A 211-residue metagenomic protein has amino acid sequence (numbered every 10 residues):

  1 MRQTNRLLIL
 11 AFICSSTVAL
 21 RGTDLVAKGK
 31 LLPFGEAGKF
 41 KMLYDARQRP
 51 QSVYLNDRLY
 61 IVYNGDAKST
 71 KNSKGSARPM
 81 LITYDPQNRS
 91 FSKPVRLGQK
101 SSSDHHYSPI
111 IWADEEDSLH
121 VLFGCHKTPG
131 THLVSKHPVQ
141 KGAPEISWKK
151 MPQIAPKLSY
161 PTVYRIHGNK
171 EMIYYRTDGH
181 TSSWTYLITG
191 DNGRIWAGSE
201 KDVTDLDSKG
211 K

Functional and structural regions predicted by a protein language model:
M1-L8: Bacterial N-terminal signal peptides that target proteins for export
A11-L20: Hydrophobic h-region of N-terminal signal peptides that target proteins for export in Gram-negative bacteria
T23-K211: Extracellular, repeat-based ectodomains that mediate carbohydrate processing or recognition
